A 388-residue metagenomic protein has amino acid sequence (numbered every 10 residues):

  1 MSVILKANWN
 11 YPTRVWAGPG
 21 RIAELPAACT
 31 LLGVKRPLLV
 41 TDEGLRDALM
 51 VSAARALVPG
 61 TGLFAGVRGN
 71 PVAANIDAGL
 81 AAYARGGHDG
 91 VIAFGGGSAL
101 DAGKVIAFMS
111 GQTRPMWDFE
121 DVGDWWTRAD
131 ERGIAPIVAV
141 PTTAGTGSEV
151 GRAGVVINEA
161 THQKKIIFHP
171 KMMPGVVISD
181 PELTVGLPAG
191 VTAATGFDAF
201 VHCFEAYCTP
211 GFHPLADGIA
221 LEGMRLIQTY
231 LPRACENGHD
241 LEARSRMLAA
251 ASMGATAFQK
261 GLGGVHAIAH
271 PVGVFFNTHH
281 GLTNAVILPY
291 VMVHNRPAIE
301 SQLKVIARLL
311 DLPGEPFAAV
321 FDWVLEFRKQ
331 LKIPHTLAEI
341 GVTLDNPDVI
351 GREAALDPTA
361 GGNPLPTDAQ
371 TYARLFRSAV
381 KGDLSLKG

Functional and structural regions predicted by a protein language model:
M1-G90, L337-A338, Q370: ATP/NTP phosphate-donor binding region
I22-L25, D47-M50, A73-N75, S98-G103 (+3 more regions): Short glycine/serine/threonine-rich phosphate/pyrophosphate-binding segments that cradle anionic phosphate groups
A74-P181: Glycine/threonine-rich beta-strand-loop-alpha-helix active-site module that forms ligand/phosphate-binding
G145, S252-N284, D357-G362: Glycine-rich phosphate/pyrophosphate-binding beta-alpha loops
A153-K260, Q370: Carboxylate- and glycine-rich phosphate/diphosphate-binding segment that chelates Mg2+/Mn2+
F275-N346: Gly/Pro-rich interdomain helix-loop hinge
L344-G388: Short, amphipathic C-terminal "tail helix"
